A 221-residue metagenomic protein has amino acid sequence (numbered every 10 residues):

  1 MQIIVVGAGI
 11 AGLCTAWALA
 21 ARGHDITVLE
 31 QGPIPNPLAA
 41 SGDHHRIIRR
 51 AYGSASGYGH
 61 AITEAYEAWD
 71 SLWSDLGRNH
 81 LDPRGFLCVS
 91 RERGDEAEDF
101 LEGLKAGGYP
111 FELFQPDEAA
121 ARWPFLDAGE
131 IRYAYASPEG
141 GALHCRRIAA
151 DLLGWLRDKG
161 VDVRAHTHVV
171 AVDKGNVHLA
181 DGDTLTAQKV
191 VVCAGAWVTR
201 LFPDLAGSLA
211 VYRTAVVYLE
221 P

Functional and structural regions predicted by a protein language model:
M1-A11, T27: Beta1/beta-strand and adjacent pyrophosphate-binding region of the FAD-binding site in flavoprotein oxidoreductases
A11, T15, I34, W197: Conserved Rossmann-like nucleotide-cofactor binding loop
A16, A20, W155: Gly/Ala-rich phosphate-binding loop of Rossmann-like dinucleotide-binding domains, activating on the conserved
A20-S41: Glycine-rich FAD pyrophosphate-binding loop
H44-R122: Dinucleotide-binding Rossmann-like beta1-alpha1 core, especially the glycine-rich loop that anchors the ADP
S71, R91-A165, V170-V172: Flavin (FAD/FMN) cofactor-binding and adjacent substrate-gating region of FAD-dependent oxidoreductase domains
V170-L185, V190: Conserved beta-strand-loop-beta-strand element in the redox core of flavoprotein oxidoreductases
D183-P221: Central helical "cap/lid" subdomain
